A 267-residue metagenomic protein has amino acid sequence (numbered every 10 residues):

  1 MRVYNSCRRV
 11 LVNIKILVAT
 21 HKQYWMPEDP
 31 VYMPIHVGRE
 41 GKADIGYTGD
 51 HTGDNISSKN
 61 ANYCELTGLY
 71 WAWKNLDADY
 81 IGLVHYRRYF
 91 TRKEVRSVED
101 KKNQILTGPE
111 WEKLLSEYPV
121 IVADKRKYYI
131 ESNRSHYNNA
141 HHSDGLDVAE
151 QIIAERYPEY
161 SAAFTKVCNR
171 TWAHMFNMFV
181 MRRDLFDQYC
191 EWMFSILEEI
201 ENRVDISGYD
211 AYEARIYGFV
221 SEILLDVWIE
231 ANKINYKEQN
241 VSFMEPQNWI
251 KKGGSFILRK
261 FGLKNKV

Functional and structural regions predicted by a protein language model:
C7-V267: ER/Golgi luminal nucleotide-sugar-dependent glycosyltransferases, focusing on the catalytic module
